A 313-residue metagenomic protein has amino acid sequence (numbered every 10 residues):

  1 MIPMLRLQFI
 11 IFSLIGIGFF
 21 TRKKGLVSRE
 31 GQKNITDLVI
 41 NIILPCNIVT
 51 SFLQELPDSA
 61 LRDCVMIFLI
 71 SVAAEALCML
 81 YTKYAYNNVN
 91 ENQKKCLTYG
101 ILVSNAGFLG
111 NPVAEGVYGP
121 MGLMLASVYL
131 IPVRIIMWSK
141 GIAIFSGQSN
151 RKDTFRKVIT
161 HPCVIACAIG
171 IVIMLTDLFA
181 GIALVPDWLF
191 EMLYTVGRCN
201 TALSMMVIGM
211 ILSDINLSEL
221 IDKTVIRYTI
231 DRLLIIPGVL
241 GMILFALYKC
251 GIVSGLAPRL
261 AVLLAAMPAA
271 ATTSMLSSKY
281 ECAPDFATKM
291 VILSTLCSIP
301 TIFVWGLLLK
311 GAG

Functional and structural regions predicted by a protein language model:
M1-G313: Alpha-helical transmembrane segments of multi-pass small-molecule/ion transporters
